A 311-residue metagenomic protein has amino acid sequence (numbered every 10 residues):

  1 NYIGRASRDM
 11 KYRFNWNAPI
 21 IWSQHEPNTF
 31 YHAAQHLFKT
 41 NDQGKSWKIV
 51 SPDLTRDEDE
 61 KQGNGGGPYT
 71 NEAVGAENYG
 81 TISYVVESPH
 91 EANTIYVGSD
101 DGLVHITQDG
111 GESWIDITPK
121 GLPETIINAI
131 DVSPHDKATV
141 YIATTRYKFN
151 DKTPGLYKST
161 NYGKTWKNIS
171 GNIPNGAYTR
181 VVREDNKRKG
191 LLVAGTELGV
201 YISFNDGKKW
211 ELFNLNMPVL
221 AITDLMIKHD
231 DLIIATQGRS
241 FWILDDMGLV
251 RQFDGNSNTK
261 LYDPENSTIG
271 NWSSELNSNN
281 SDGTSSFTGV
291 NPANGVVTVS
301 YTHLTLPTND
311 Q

Functional and structural regions predicted by a protein language model:
N1-S286, A293-N294: Beta-propeller blade termini and top-face loops
V297-Y301: Short edge beta-strand/loop segments characteristic of extracellular beta-sandwich folds
T302-T308: Conserved small/polar residues in nucleotide/adenosyl-binding loops
